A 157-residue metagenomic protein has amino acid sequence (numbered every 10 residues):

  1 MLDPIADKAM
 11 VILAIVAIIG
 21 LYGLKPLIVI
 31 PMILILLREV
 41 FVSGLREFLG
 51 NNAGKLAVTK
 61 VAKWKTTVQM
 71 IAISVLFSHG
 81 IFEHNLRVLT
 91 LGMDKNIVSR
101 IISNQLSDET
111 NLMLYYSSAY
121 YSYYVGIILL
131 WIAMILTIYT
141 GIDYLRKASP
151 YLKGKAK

Functional and structural regions predicted by a protein language model:
M1-R46, I71-A72: Multi-pass membrane catalytic core of lipid/isoprenoid biosynthesis enzymes
E47-N52: Membrane-proximal helix-loop-helix units in multi-pass membrane proteins
A53-K157: C-terminal membrane-associated helical module and adjoining short loops/tails
